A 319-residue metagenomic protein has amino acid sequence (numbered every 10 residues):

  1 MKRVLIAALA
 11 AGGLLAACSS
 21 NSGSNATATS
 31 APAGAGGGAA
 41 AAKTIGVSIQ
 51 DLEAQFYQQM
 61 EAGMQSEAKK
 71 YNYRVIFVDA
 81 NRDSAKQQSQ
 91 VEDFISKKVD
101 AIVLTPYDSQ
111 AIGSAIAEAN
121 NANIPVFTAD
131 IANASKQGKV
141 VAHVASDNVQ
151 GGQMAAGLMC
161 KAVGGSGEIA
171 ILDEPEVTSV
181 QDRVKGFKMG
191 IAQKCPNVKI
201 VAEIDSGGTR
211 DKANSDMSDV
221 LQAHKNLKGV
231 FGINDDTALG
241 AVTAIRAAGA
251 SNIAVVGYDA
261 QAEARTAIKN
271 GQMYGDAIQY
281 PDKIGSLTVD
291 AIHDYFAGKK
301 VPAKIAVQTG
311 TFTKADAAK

Functional and structural regions predicted by a protein language model:
M1-A16: Sec-dependent bacterial lipoprotein signal peptides
A16-K319: A residue-level marker of the well-folded mature domains of exported/periplasmic proteins
